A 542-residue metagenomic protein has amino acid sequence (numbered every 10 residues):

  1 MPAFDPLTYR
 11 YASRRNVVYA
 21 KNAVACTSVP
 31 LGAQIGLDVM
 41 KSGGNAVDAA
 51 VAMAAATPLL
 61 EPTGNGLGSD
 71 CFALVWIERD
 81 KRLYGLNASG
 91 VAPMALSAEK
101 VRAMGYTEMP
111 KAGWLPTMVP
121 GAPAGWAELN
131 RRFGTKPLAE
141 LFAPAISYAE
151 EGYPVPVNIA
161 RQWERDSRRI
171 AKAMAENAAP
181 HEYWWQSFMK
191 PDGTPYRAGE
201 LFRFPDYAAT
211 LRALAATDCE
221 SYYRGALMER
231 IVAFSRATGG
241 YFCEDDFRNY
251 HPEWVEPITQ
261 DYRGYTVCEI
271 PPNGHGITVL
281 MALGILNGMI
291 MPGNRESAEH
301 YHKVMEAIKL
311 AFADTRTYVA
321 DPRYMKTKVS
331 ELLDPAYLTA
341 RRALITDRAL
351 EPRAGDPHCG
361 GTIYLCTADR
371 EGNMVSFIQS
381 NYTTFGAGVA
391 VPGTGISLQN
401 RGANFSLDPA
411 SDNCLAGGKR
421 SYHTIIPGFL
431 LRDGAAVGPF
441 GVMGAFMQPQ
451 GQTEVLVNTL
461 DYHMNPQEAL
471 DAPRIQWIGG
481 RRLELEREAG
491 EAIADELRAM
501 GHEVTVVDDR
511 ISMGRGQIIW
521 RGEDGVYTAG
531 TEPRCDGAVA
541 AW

Functional and structural regions predicted by a protein language model:
M1-D38, A46-R224, M228-G274, L333 (+2 more regions): Noncatalytic scaffold domains of N-terminal-nucleophile
P2-D5, M291-N381, G393-T394, R401 (+1 more regions): Internal maturation/activation junctions in enzymes
L59-G85, Y241-C243, N373-G438, Y462 (+1 more regions): Active-site rim segments in enzyme catalytic domains, especially the processed small/beta chain of N-terminal
N65, D70-I77, I363-A368, P427-F429 (+2 more regions): Short beta-strand scaffold segments in enzyme catalytic cores
W254, C359-T362, H423-I425: Short, small/polar residue-rich loop motifs at catalytic or cofactor-binding pockets
C268-G276, T362-C366, I378-V389, V442-Q448: Glycine-rich phosphate/pyrophosphate-binding beta-alpha loops
E371, K419, Q452, D461-I511: Extended C-terminal subregions enriched in glycine
